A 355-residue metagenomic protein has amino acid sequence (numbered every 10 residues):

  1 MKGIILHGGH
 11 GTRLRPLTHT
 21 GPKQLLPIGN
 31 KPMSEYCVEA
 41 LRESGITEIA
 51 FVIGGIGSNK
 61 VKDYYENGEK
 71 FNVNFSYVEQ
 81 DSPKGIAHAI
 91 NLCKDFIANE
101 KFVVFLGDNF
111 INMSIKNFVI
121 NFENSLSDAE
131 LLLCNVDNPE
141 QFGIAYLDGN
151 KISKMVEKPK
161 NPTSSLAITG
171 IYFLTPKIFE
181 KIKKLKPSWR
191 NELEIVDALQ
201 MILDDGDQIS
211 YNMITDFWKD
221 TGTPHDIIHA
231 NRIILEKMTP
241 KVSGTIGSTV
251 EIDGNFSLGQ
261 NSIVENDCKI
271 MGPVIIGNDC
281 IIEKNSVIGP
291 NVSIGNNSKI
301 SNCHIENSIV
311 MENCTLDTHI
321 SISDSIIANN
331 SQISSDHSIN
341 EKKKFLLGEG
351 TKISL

Functional and structural regions predicted by a protein language model:
K2-I5, R13, P27, K31-L106 (+4 more regions): Conserved N-terminal catalytic core of the sugar/cofactor nucleotidyltransferase
G9, D108, N135, T223: Active-site glycine-centered loops adjacent to acidic/histidine catalytic or metal-binding residues that shape
G9, I56, P176-K177, H225: Alpha-helix/helix-capping structural signal
L25, A145-L147, Y211: A structural signal for short hydrophobic beta-strand segments in well-ordered beta-sheet cores
P27, Y172-F173, T221: Short aromatic/basic micro-patch
A50-G54, L132-L133, I326: Short internal beta-strands
I111-K186: Conserved core of the sugar-phosphate nucleotidyltransferase
K184-L355: Left-handed beta-helix
